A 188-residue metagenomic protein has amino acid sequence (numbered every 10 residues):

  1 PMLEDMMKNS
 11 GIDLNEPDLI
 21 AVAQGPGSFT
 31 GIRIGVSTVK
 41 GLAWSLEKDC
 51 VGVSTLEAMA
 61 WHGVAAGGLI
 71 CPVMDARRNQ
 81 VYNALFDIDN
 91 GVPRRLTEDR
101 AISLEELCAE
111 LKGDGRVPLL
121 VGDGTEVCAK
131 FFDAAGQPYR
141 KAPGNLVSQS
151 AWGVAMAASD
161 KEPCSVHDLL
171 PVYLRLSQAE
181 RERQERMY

Functional and structural regions predicted by a protein language model:
P1-P26, A101: N-terminal beta-alpha supersecondary unit
L3, V39, L56, L104 (+1 more regions): A general structural signal for well-ordered alpha-helical segments in protein cores
M6-S10, S45, G63, A151-E162: Stable alpha-helical structural segments in soluble proteins, enriched in small hydrophobic residues
N9-N15, W44-V53: Phosphate-handling active-site elements
L19-C50: DPxDG-like acidic metal-binding loop motif
D49-S148, Y173, Q178: Surface "functional belts" at beta-alpha junctions
R140-Y188: Acyltransferase
